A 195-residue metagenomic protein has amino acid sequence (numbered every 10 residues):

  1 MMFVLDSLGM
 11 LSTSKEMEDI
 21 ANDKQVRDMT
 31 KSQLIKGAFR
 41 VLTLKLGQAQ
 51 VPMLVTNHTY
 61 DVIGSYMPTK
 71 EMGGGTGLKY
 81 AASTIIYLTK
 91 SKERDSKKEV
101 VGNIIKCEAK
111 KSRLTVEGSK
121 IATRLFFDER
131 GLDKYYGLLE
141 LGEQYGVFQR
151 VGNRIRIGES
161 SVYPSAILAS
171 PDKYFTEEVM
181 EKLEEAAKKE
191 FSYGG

Functional and structural regions predicted by a protein language model:
M1-G37, V41, L168: Conserved inter-motif catalytic segment of the P-loop NTP-binding fold
M2, A49, M53, V116 (+4 more regions): Short secondary-structure junctions and interdomain/linker hinges
T13, G64, D95, E159-S160: Short secondary-structure boundary/hinge segments and terminal tails
E16, D61-S65, V151-R156: N-terminal cationic and glycine-rich segments that engage phosphates or anionic surfaces
A21-K24, E129, S161-V162: Intrinsically disordered, low-complexity coil segments
D28-Y145: Phosphate-binding/switch region of NTP-binding enzymes
R150-G195: Terminal-proximal interaction/regulatory segments of ATP-powered molecular machines
